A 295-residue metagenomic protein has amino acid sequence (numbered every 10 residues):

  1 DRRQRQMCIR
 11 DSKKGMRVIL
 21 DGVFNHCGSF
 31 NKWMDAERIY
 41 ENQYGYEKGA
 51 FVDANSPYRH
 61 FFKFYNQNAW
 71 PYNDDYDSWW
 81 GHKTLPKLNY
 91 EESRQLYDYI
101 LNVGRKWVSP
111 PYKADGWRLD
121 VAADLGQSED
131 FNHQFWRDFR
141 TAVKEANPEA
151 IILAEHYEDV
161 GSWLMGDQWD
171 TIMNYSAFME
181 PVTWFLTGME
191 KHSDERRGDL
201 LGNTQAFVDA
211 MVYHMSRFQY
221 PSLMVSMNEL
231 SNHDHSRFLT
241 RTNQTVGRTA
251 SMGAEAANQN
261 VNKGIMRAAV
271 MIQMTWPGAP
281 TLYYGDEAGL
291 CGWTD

Functional and structural regions predicted by a protein language model:
D1, K14, A146-P148: Helix C-cap/helix->beta junction micro-motif
D1-I9: Single conserved hydrophobic/aromatic residue that forms the stacking wall/gate of nucleotide- or nucleobase-binding
R10-H26, G116-W117, A150, T275 (+1 more regions): Conserved beta-strand->loop/alpha-helix structural units within folded catalytic cores of enzymes with alpha/beta
R10-K14, M34-H60, E92-W117, A142 (+1 more regions): An active-site-proximal structural segment forming one wall of the substrate-binding cleft that immediately precedes
V23-S29, A122-D124, E155-D159, D286-E287: An acidic- and aromatic-residue-enriched active-site/binding cleft used to recognize and process polar
F24-D77, S162-A177: Aromatic- and acidic-residue-enriched segments that line the glycan-binding/catalytic groove of carbohydrate-active
D35, W136, R140-T141, E149-D295: Conserved alpha/beta catalytic core and glycan-binding cleft of carbohydrate-active enzymes
W79-W80, T84-G161: Active-site neighborhood of glycoside hydrolase catalytic domains
